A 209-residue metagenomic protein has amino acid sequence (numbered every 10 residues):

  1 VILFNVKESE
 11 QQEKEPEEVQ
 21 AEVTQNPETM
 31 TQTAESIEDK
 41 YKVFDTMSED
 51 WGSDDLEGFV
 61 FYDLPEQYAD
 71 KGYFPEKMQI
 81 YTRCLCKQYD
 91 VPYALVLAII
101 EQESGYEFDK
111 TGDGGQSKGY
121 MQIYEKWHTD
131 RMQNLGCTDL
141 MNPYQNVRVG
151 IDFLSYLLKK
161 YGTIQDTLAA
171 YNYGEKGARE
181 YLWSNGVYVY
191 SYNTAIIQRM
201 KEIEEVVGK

Functional and structural regions predicted by a protein language model:
L3-Y81: N-terminal export signals and maturation junctions of secreted/periplasmic proteins
M47-K209: Catalytic glycan-binding domains that act on GlcNAc-containing polysaccharides
